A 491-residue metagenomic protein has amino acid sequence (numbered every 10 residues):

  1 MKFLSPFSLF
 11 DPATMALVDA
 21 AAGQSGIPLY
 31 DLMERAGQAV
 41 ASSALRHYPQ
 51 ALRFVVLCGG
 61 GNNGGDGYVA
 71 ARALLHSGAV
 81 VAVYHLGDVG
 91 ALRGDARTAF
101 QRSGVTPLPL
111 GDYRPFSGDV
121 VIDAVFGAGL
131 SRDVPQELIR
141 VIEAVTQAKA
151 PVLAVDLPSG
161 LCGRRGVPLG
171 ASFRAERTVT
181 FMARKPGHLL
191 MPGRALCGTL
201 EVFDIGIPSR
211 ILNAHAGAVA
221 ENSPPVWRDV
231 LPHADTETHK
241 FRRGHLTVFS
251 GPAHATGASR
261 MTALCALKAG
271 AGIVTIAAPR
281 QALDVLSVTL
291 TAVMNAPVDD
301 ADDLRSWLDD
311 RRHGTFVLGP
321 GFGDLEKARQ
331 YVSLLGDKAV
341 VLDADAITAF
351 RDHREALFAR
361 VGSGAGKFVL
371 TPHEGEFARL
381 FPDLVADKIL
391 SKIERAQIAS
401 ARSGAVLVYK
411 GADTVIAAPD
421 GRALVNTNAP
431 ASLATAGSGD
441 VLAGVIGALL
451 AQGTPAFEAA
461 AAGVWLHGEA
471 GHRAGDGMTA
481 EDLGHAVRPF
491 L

Functional and structural regions predicted by a protein language model:
M1-L86, R177, H188-V341, T348-L370 (+1 more regions): Small-residue (G/A/S/T)-rich helix-start motifs and N-terminal tracts that mark the onset
A41-V125, D133-V155, Q330, A396-Q397: Nucleotide and nucleotide-moiety/phosphate-recognizing core
D95, E137, A171-R174, G437 (+1 more regions): Short acidic-hydrophobic sequence patches enriched in Asp/Glu that either
R102, P109, F116, K185 (+2 more regions): Intrinsically disordered, low-complexity segments enriched in small/polar residues
R114-D119, S172, D310-R311, L335: A short, aliphatic-rich alpha-helical micro-motif
F116-D133, F316-E326, T414: Glycine-rich phosphate-binding loop
G118-V120, V125-V219: Internal gly/pro-rich beta-alpha loop/helix module that stabilizes soluble enzyme cofactors or their anionic handles
